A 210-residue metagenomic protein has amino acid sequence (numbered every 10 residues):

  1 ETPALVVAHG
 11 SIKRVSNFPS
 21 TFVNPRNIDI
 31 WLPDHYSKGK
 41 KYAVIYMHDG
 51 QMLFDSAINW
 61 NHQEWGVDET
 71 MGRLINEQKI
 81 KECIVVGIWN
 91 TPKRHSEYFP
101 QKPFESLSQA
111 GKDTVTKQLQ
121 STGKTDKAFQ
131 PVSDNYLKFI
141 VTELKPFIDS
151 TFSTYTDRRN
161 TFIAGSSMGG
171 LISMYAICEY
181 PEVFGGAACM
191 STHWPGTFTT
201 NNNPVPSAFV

Functional and structural regions predicted by a protein language model:
T2-V210: Non-catalytic cap/lid and distal C-terminal segments of serine-dependent acyl enzymes
